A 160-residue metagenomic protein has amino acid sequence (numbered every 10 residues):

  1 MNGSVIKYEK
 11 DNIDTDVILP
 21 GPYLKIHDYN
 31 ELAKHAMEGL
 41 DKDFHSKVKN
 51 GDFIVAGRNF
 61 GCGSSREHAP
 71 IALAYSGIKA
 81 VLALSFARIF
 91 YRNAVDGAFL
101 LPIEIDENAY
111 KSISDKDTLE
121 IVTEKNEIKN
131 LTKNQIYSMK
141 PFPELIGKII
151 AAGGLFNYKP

Functional and structural regions predicted by a protein language model:
M1, F53, P143-E144: Short hydrophobic "helix-edge" motifs at membrane interfaces and signal-peptide entry regions
M1-H27: Polybasic, low-complexity association/targeting segments
D11-N12, R88, P143: Alpha-helix N-cap/helix-start capping motif
I13, G61-E67, I150-Y158: Conserved phosphate/anionic-ligand binding catalytic regions in large, soluble enzymes, centered on
L19-P20, K25-K125: Feature captures the catalytic cores and cofactor-binding loops of soluble hydro-lyases/lyases that act on carboxylate
A98-P160: Acidic, glycine-rich flexible loop/linker segments
